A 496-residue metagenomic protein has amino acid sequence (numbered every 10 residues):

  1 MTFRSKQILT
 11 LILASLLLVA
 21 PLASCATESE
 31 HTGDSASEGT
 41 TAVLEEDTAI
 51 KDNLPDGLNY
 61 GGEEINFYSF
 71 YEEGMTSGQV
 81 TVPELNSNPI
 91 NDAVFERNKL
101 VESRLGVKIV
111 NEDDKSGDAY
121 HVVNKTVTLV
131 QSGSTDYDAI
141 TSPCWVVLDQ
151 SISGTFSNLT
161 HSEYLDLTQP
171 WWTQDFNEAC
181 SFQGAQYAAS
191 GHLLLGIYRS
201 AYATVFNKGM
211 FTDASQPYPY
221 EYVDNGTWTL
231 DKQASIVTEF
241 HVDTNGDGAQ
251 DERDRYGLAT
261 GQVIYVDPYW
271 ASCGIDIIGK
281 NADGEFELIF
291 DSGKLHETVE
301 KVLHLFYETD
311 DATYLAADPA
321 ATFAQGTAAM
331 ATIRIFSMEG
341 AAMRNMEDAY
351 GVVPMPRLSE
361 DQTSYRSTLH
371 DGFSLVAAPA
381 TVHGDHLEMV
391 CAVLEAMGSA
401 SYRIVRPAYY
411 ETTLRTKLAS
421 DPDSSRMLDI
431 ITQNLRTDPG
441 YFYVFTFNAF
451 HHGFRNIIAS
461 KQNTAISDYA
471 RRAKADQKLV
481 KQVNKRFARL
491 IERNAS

Functional and structural regions predicted by a protein language model:
T2-S153, I404, Q462, I466-S496: Conserved N-terminal structural module of periplasmic/extracytoplasmic solute-binding proteins
L44-I65, K115-H121, C144-A201, D231: Hinge/lid segment of periplasmic solute-binding proteins
S151-S157, Q174-E221, A259-D283, D371-P379: Periplasmic solute-binding protein
Y164-W172, D251, D276-E297, E360-S367: Short, solvent-exposed loop/beta-turn-alpha elements that line the ligand-binding surface or hinge of extracytoplasmic
A234-T238, P268-A316: Glycine-centered hinge/linker elements that transmit conformational signals in sensory and ligand-binding systems
D243-D254: Acidic, glycine-anchored loop motifs typical of Ca2+
M343-L414: Extracytoplasmic/periplasmic substrate-recognition and gating elements
A380-C391, S399-S496: Conserved C-terminal helix/tail region of periplasmic/extracytoplasmic solute-binding proteins
